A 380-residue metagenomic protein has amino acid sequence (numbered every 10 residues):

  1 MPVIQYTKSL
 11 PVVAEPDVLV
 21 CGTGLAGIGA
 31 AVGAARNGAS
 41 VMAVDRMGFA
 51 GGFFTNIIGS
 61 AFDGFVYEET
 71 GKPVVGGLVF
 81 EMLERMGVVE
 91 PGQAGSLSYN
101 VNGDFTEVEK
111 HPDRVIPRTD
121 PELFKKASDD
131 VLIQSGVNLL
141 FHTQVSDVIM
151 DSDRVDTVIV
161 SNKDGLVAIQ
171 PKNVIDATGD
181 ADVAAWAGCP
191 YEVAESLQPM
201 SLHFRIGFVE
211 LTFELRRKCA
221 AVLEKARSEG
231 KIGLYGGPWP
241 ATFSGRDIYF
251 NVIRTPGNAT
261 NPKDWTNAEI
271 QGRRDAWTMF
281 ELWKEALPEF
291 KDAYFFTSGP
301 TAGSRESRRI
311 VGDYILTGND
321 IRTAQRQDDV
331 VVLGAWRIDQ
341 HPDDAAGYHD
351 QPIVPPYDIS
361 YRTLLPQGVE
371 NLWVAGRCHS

Functional and structural regions predicted by a protein language model:
M1-V18: Extreme N-terminal leader/targeting segments of oxidoreductases
T7, A39-S40, D45-D147, D151: Conserved N-terminal/central alpha/beta ligand/cofactor-binding core
A14-P16, D164-N173: Core beta-strand elements of the Rossmann-like FAD/NAD(P) dinucleotide-binding domain in flavoenzyme oxidoreductases
V18-M42: N-terminal Rossmann-like FAD-binding beta1-loop-alpha1 element of flavoenzymes
C21, I169-G179: Short hydrophobic core segments
G95-R118, K126, Q134, W186 (+2 more regions): Mobile, glycine/GP-rich and aromatic-enriched active-site lid/loop segments adjacent to catalytic centers
I149-A168: Conserved beta-strand-loop-beta-strand element in the redox core of flavoprotein oxidoreductases
D176-C189: Flavin (primarily FAD) binding-site architecture
